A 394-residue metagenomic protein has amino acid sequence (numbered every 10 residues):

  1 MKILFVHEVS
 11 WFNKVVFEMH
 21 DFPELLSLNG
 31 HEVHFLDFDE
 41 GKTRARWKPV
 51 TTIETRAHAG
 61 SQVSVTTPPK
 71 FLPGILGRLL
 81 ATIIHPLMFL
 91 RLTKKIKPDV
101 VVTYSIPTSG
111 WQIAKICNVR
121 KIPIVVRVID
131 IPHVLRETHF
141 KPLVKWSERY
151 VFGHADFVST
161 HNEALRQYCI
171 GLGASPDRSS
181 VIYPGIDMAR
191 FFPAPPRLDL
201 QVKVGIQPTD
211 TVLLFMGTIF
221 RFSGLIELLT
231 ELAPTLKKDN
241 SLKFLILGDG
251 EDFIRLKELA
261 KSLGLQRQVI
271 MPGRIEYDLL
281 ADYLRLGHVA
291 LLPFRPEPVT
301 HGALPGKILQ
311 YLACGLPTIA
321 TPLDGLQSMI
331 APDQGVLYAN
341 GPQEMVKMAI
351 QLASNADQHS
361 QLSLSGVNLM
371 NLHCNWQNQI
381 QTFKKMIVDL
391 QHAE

Functional and structural regions predicted by a protein language model:
M1-E54, T230, T235, E394: N-terminal subdomain of nucleotide-sugar transferases
L4, S159, Q207-L229: Conserved donor-binding/catalytic core segment of Leloir-type glycosyltransferases
D39, A164, G185: Carbohydrate-associated surface elements
A81-I84, R120-V125, P132-H154, S159: Nucleotide-sugar donor phosphate/pyrophosphate-binding loop at the beta->alpha transition of glycosyltransferases
I254-A281: Nucleotide-activated donor-binding/catalytic signature segment of Leloir-type glycosyltransferases, i.e., the conserved
Q268, L284-H301, L316: Acidic donor-binding loop of glycosyltransferase active sites
P332-Q343, Q351-D357: Conserved acidic donor-binding segment of nucleotide-sugar-dependent glycosyltransferases
Q351, Q358-H373, K385: A short, well-ordered alpha-helix in the C-terminal region of glycosyltransferases
